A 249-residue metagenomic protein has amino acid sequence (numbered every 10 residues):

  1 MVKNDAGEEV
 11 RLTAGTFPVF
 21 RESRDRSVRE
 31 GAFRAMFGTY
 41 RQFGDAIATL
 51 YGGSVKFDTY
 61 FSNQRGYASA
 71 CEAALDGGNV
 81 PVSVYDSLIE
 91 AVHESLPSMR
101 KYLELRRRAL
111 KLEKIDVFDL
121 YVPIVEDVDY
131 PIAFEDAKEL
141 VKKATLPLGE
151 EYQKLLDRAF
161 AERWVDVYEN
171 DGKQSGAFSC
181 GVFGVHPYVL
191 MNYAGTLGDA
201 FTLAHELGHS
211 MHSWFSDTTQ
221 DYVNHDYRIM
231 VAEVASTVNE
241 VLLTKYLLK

Functional and structural regions predicted by a protein language model:
M1-K249: Cation-handling catalytic/transport regions enriched in His/Asp/Glu
